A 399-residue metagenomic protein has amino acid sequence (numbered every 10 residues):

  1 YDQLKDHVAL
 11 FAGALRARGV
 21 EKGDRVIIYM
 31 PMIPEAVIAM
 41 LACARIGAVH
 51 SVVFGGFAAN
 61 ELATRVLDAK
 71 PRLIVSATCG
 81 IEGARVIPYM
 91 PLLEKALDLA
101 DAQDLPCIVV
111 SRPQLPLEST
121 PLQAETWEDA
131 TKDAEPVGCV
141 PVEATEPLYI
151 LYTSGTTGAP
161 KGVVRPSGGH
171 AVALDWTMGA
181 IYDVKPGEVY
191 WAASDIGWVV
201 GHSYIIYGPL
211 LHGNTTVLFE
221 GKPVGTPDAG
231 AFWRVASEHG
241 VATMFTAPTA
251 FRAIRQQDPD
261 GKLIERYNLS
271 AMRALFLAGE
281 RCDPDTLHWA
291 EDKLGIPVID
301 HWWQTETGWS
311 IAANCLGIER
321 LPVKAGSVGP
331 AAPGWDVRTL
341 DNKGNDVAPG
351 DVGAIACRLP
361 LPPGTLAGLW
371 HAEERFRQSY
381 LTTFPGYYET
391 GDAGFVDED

Functional and structural regions predicted by a protein language model:
Y1-L41, A58-A63, S119, Q123-D129 (+1 more regions): Conserved AMP-binding/adenylate-forming core of the ANL superfamily
R18, L41, R45-D129, P248: Structural core segment of the AMP-binding/adenylate-forming
K70-I74, P91-C107, E188-Y190, V217 (+2 more regions): Conserved helix-loop-beta element of the AMP-binding
C107-V110, Q114-L115, S119-Y152, A159 (+3 more regions): Conserved pre-ATP/AMP-binding loop-to-beta segment of ANL
A171-V189, V199-T243, Q256-K262: Conserved AMP-binding/adenylation subdomain of ANL enzymes
N214, A242-T246, R255-P322, D336 (+1 more regions): Gly/Ser/Thr-rich phosphate-binding loop
R338-L359, V396-E398: Conserved beta-loop-beta connector loops within the AMP-binding
A356-D399: Conserved ATP-binding/catalytic segment of the ANL
